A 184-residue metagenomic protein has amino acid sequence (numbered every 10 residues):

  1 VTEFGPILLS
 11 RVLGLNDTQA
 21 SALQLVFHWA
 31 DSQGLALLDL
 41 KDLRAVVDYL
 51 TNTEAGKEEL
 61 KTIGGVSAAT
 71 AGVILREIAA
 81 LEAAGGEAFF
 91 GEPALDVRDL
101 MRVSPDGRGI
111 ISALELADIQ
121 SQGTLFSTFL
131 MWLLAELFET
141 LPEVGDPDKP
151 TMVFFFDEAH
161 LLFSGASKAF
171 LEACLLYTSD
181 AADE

Functional and structural regions predicted by a protein language model:
V1-A173: P-loop NTPase motor domains
Y177-A182: Conserved small/polar residues in nucleotide/adenosyl-binding loops
